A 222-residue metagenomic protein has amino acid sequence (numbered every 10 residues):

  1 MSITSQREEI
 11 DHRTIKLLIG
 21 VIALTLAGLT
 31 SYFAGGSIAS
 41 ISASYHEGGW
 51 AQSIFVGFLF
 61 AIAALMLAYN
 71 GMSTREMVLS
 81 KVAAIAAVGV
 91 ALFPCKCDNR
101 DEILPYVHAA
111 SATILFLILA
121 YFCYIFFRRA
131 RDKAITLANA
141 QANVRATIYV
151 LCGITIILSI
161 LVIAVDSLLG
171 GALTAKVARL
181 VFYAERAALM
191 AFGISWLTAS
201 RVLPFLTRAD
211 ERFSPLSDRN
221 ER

Functional and structural regions predicted by a protein language model:
M1-I10, P215: Short, Lys/Arg-rich, polar N-terminal cytosolic tail immediately upstream of the first transmembrane signal-anchor
R7-I19: N-terminal membrane topogenic signal
L17, G48-L59, P105-F116, A146-G153 (+1 more regions): Alpha-helical transmembrane segments of polytopic membrane proteins
I22-I38: Alpha-helical transmembrane segments of multi-pass membrane proteins
A23-T25, I54-M66, I114-C123, A188-A199: Hydrophobic cores of alpha-helical transmembrane segments in multi-pass inner/ER membrane proteins, independent
G35-G48, C97-L104, L169-V181, P215: Membrane-interface interhelical loops and short amphipathic "cap" helices that link adjacent transmembrane segments
S80-T147: Membrane-proximal helix-loop-helix units in multi-pass membrane proteins
I156-R222: C-terminal transmembrane-bundle signature of multipass membrane proteins, characterized by strong activation on
